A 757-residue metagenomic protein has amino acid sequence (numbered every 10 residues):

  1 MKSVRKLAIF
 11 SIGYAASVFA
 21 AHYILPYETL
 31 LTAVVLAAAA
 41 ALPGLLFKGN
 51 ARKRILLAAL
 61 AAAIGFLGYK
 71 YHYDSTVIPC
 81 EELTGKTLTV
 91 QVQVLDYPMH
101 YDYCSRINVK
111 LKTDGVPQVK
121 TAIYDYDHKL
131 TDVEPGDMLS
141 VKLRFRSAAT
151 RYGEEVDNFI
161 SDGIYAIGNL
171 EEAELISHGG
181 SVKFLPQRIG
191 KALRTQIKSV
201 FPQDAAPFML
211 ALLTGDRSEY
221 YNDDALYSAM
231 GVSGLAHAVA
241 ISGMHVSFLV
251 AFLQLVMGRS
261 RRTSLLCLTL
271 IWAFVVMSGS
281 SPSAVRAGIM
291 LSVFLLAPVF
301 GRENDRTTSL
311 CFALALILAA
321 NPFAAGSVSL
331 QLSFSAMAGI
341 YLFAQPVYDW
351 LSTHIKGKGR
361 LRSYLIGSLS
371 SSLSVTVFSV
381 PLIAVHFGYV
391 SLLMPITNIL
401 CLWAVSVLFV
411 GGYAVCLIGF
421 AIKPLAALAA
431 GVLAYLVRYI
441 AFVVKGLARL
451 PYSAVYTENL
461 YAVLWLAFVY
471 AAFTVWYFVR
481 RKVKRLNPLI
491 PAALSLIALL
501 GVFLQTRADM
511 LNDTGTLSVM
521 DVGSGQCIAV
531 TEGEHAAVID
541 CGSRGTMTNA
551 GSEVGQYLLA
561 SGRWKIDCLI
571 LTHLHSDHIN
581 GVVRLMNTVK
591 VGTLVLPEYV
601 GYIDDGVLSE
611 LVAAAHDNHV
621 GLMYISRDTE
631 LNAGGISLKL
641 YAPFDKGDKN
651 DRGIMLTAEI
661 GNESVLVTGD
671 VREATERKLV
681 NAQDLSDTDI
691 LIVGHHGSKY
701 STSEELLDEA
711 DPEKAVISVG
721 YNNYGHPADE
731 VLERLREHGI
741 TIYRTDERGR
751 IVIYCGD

Functional and structural regions predicted by a protein language model:
M1-P79, R286: N-terminal leader/targeting segments
I9, A39, A59, G168 (+6 more regions): Hydrophobic alpha-helical transmembrane segments in multi-pass membrane proteins
I12, S161-M290, L295-L296, V377 (+6 more regions): Aromatic-rich juxtamembrane segments at the membrane interface
A63-H237, S552-L559, K565, Y599-I603 (+3 more regions): Membrane-interface helix/helix-cap signal primarily in integral membrane proteins
L318-G326, K445-C568, H616-I690, E747-D757: Core dinuclear metal-dependent hydrolase active-site scaffold
I566-D577, Y599-V600, L691-H695: Metallo-beta-lactamase
S576-H616: Active-site HxH/HxHxD metal-binding segment of metal-dependent hydrolases
T593, K678-G749: Cap/insert and terminal regions of metallo-dependent hydrolase folds
